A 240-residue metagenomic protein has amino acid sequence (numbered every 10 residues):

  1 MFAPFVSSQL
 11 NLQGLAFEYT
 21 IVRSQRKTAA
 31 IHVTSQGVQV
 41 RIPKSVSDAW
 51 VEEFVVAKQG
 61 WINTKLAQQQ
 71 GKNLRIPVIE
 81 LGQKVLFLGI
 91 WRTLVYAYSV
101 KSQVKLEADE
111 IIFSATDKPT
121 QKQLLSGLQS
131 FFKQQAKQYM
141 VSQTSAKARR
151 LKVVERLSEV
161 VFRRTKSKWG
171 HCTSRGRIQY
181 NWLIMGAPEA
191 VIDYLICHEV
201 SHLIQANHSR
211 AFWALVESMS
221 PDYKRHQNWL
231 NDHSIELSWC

Functional and structural regions predicted by a protein language model:
M1-D193, L203-C240: Active-site-proximal or metal-binding-adjacent scaffold patches in catalytic folds
I196: Walker B beta-strand of ABC/ABC-like P-loop ATPase nucleotide-binding domains, specifically the conserved hydrophobic
E199: Walker B catalytic acidic pair
